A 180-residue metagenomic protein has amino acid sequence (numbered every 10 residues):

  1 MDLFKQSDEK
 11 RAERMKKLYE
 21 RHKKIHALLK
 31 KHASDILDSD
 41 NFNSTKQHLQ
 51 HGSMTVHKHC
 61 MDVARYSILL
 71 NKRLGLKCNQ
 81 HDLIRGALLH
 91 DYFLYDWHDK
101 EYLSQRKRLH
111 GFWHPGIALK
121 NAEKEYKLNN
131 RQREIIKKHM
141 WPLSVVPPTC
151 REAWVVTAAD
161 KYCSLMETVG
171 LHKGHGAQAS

Functional and structural regions predicted by a protein language model:
M1-S180: Metal-dependent phosphohydrolase cores
